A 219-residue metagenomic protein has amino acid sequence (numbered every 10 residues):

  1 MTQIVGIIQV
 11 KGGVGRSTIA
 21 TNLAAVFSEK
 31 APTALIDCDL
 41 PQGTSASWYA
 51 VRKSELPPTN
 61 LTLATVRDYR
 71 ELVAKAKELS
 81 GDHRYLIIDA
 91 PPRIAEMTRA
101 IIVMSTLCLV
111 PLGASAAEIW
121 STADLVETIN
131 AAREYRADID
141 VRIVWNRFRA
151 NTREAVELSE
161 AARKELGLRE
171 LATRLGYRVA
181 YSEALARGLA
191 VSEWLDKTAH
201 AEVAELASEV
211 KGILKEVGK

Functional and structural regions predicted by a protein language model:
I4-V14, N22-E96, Y135, L185-L189: P-loop/Walker-type NTP enzyme "switch/lid" segment
G12, T44-S45, T106, L125 (+1 more regions): Generic structural signal for small/hydrophobic residues in well-ordered secondary structure, especially within
I19: Hydrophobic positions on the alpha1 helix immediately C-terminal to the Walker A/P-loop
L35-I36, I88, V110, I143-W145: Structural beta-sheet core signal
M97-A116: Inter-motif core of Ras-like GTPase G domains
T122-Y135: Conserved C-terminal guanine-recognition region of P-loop GTPase G domains, centered on the G4
R147-R149, S159-L189: Beta-strand-loop-alpha "switch" segments that mediate conformational coupling across diverse proteins
L185-H200: C-terminal boundary of histidine-terminating zinc-finger modules
